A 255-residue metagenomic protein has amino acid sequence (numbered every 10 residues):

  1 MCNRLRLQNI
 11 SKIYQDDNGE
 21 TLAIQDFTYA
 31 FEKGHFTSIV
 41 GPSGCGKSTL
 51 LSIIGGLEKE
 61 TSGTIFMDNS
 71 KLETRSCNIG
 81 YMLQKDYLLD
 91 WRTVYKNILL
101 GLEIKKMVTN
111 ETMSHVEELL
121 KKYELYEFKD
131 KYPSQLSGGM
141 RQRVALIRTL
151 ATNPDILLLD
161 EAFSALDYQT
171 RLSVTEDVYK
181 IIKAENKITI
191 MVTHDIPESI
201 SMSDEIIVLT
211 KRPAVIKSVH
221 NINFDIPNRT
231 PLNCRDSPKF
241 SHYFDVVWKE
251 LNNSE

Functional and structural regions predicted by a protein language model:
V40-P42: The feature captures the beta-strand-to-loop junction immediately N-terminal to the Walker
G55: Helix-to-loop junction immediately C-terminal to a conserved catalytic motif
G63-R75: Conserved ABC transporter NBD signature motif
R92-L99: Short coil-to-helix segment of the ABC ATPase nucleotide-binding domain corresponding to the Q-loop/switch region
E103, N110-F128, K180: Conserved ABC ATPase "signature" region
Y132-L136, M140: Conserved ABC ATPase signature
A151-D155: A short, proline-enriched helix->beta-strand linker immediately N-terminal to the Walker B motif in ABC-type P-loop
